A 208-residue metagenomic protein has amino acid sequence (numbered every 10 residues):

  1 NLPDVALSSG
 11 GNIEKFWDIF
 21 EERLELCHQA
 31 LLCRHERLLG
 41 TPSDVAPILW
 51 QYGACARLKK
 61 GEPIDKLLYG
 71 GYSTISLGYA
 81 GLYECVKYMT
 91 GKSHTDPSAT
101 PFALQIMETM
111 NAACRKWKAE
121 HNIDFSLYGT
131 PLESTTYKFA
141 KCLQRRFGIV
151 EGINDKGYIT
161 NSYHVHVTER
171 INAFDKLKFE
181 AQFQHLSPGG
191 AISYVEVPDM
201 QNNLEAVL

Functional and structural regions predicted by a protein language model:
N1-A80, E84-Y88, V197-D199, L208: Structured mid-domain segments that build the active-site/substrate or prosthetic-cofactor binding neighborhood
C33, T109-D124: A structural motif corresponding to the C-terminal end of an alpha-helix and its immediate exit/capping segment
R37-Q51, P97-T100, E120-T130: Short, glycine/acidic-rich hinge or "gate" loops at secondary-structure transitions that mediate conformational
W50-A56, S93-T95, E133-F147: Short glycine/threonine-rich loop-to-helix capping motif typified by GTGT followed within a few residues by an Asp-Pro
I75-L77, F125-G129, S193-V195: Hydrophobic faces of well-ordered beta-strands that scaffold small-molecule active sites in alpha/beta enzyme cores
T95-C114: Short secondary-structure subsegments characteristic of cysteine-rich extracellular domains
L132-Y137, L143-L208: Catalytic alpha/beta core of large soluble enzyme barrels
